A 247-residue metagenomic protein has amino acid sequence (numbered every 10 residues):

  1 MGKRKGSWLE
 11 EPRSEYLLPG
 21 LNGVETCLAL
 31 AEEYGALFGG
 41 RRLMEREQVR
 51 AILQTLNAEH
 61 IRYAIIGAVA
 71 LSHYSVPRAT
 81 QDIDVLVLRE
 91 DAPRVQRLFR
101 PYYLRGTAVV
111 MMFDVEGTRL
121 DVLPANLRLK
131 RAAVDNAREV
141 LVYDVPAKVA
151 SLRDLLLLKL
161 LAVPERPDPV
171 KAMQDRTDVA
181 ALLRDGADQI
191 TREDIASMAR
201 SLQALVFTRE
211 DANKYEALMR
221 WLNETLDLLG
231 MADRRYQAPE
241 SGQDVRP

Functional and structural regions predicted by a protein language model:
G2-P247: Compositionally biased terminal segments of proteins
